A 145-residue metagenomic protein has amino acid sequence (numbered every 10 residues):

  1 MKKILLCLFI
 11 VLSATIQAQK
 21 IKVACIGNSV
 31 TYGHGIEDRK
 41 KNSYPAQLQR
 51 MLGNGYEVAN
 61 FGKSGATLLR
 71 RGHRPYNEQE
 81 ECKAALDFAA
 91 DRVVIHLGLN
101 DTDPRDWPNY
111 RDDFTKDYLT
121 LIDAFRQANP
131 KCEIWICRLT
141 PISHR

Functional and structural regions predicted by a protein language model:
I4-S13: Sec-dependent N-terminal signal peptides
I10, R50, G62, R126-A128: A generic structural signal for short, solvent-exposed coil/turn residues that cap or connect secondary-structure
T15-A18: Sec/Tat signal peptide C-region and signal peptidase I cleavage site
K20-C25, V30-K116, S143-R145: Conserved SGNH/GDSL esterase-like catalytic core that processes O-acyl groups on lipids and polysaccharides
H96-T102, A124-R145: Active-site segments of SGNH/GDSL-like serine hydrolases that catalyze O-acetyl group transfer/hydrolysis on lipids
